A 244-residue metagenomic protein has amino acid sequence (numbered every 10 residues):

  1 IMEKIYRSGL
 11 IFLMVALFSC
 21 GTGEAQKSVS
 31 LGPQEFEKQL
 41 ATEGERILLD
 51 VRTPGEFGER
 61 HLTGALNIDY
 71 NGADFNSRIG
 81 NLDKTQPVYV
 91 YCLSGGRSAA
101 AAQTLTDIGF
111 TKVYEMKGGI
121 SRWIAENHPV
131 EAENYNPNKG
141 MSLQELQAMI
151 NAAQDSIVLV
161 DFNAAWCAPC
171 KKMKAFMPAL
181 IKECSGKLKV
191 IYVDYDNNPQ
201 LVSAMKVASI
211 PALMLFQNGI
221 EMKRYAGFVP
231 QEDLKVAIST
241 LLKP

Functional and structural regions predicted by a protein language model:
E3-Y6, C20-R46, P54-P87, R97-D155 (+3 more regions): Rhodanese-like catalytic fold shared by cysteine-dependent sulfurtransferases and DSP/PTP-type phosphatases
G9-S19: Bacterial N-terminal signal peptides
P54, L93, D161-C167: Aromatic-flanked redox-active Cys/Sec active sites in thiol-based oxidoreductases, especially the WC-centered
N67-G72, F162, I181, G186-P199: Thiol-based oxidoreductase modules, predominantly thioredoxin-like and allied folds used for disulfide exchange
S156, F162-W166, S209: Short pre-active-site segment immediately N-terminal to redox-active cysteine/selenocysteine motifs in thiol-based
A165-K172, A212: C-type cytochrome heme c attachment motif
K171-E183: Typically the conserved alpha-helix immediately C-terminal to a functionally engaged Cys/Sec in thioredoxin-like
M205-M214: Structural micro-motif
